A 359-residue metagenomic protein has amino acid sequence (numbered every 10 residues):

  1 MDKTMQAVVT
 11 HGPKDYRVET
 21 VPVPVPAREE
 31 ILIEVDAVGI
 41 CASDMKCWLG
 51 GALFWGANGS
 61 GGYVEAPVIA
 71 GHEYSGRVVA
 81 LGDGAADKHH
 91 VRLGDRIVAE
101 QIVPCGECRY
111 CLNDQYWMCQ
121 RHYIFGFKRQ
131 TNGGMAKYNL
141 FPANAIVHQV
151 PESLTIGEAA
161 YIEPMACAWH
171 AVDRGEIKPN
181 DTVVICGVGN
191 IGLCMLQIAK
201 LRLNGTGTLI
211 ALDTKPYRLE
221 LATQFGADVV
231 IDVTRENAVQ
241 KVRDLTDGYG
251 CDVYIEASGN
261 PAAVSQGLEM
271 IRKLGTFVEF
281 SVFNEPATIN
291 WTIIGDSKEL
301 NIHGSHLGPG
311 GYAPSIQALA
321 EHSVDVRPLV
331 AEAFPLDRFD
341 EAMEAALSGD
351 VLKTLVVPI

Functional and structural regions predicted by a protein language model:
D2-K3, A7, S265-E269, K273 (+1 more regions): C-terminal hydrophobic helical "lid"/dimerization subdomain of Rossmann-like NAD(P)H-dependent oxidoreductases
P24-V38, L53-R109, P151-S153: Glycine-rich beta-strand-centered segment in the early N-terminal region that forms part of a ligand/cofactor-binding
S60-P67, H72, C105-C186: NAD(P)H dinucleotide-binding glycine-rich loop of Rossmann-like/cofactor-binding domains, especially the beta1-alpha1
G94, N180, A227, G250-C251 (+2 more regions): Local beta-strand N-terminus motif with an aromatic residue
M135-K137, E152-E236, Q240: Mid-domain Rossmann-like dinucleotide-binding core that forms the NAD(H)/NADP(H) cofactor-binding site
G175, I185, R202-N204, E220-N301 (+1 more regions): Glycine-rich cofactor phosphate-binding loops and adjacent beta1-alpha1 units of small-molecule cofactor enzyme domains
D213, S281, H306: Conserved acidic E/D residue at the C-terminus of a beta-strand in Rossmann-like folds
